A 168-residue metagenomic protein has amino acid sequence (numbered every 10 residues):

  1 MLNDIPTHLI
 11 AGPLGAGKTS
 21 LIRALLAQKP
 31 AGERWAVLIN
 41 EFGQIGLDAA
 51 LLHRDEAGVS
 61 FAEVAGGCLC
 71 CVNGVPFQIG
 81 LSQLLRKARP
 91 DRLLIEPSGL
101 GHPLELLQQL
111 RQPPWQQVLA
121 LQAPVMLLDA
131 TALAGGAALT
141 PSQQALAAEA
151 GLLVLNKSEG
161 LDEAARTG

Functional and structural regions predicted by a protein language model:
L2-A11, A16, S20-G136: Nucleotide-state-sensitive switch-loop elements of NTP-binding domains
L26, E96, Q143-Q144, T167-G168: Short amphipathic alpha-helical segments and helix-helix/interface helices
G32, E149-A150: Structured helix-beta-strand junction loops
K87, Q144-A147: A short, aliphatic-rich alpha-helical micro-motif
P97, L127-A132, A150-G168: G-domain G4 guanine-recognition motif of GTPases
A138-S142: Charged helix-capping and loop-helix junction motifs
